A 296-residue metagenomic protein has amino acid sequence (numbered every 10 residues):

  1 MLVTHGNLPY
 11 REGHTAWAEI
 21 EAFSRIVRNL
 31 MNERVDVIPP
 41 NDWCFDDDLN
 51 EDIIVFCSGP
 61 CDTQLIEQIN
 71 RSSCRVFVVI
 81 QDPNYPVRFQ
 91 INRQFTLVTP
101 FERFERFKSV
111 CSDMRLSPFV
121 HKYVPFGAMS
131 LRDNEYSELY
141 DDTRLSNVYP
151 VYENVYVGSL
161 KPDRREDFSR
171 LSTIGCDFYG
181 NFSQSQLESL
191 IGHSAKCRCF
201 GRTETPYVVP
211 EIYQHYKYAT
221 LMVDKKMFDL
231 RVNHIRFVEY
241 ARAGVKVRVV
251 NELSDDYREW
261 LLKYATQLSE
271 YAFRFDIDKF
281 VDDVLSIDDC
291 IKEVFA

Functional and structural regions predicted by a protein language model:
M1-R88, F95-T96, R106-F107, R248-E252 (+2 more regions): N-terminal pre-catalytic "stem/leader" segment of glycosyltransferase-like enzymes
E12, P60, I66-C176, N181-Q184 (+2 more regions): Catalytic core of nucleotide-activated saccharide and alditol-phosphate transferases
D48-L49, I91-N92, I191, Y213-Q214: A short, aliphatic-rich alpha-helical micro-motif
R93-L97, S109, K196, Y218 (+1 more regions): Well-ordered beta-strand positions
G175-T205: Nucleotide-activated donor-binding/catalytic signature segment of Leloir-type glycosyltransferases, i.e., the conserved
K196-R242, V250-N251: Nucleotide-sugar-dependent
V249-T266: Change "using UDP/GDP/dTDP sugars" to "using nucleotide sugars
